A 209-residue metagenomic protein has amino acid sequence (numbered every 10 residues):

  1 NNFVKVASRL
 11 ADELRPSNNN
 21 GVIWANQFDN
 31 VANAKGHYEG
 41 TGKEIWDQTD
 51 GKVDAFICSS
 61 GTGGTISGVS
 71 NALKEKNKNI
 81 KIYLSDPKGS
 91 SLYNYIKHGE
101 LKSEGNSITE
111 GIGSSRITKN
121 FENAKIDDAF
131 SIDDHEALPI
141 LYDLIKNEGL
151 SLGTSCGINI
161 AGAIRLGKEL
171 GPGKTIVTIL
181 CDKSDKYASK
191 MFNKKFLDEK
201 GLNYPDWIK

Functional and structural regions predicted by a protein language model:
N1-A55, D86-I145: Small/polar-residue-rich loop-to-helix segments that shape phosphate-bearing ligand pockets
A25, L150-G157: Short glycine/threonine-rich catalytic loop with a Thr-x-Gly-x-Asp
A25-F28, S59-S60, L84-D86, V177-C181: Short beta-strand segments
D47, N71, E75, I164-K168: Short, well-ordered alpha-helices that flank and scaffold nucleotide-derived cofactor binding pockets
S59-S70, L92, S155-A163: Short glycine/serine/threonine-rich phosphate/pyrophosphate-binding segments that cradle anionic phosphate groups
T65-K76, S85: Short Gly/Thr/Asp-enriched flexible loops that form oxyanion-binding sites at enzyme active sites
K76-G89, I176: Short, acidic/small-residue loops that bind anionic groups at enzyme active sites
A161-K209: Phosphate-binding loop/pocket of nucleotide- and phosphate-handling active sites
